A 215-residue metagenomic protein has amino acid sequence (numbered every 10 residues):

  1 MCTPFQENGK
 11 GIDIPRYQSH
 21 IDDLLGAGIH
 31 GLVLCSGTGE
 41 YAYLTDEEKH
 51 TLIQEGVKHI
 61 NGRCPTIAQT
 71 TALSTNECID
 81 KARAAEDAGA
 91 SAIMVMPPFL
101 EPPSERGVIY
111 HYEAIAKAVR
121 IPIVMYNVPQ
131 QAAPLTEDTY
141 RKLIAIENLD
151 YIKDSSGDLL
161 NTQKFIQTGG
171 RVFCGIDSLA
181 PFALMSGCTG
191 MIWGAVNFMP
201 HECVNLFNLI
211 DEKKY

Functional and structural regions predicted by a protein language model:
T3-A132, K142: Active-site beta->alpha loop and helix N-cap motifs at the rims of alpha/beta catalytic domains
A114-K117, P129-Y215: Catalytic alpha/beta core domains of metabolic enzymes, predominantly
